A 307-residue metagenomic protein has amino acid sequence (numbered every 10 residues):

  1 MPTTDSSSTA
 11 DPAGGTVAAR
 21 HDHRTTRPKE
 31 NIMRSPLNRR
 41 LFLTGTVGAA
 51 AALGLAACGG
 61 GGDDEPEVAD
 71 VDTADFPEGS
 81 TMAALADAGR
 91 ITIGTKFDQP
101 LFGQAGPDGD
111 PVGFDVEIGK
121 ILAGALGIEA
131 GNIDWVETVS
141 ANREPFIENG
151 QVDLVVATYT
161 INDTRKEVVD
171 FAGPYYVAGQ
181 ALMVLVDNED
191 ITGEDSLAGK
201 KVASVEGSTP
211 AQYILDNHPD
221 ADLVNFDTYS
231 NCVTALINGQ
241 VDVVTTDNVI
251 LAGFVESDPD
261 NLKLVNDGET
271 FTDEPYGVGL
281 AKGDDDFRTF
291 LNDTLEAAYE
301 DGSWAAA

Functional and structural regions predicted by a protein language model:
I32-A49: N-terminal secretory signal peptides and thylakoid transit peptides that target proteins across membranes
L55-A57: C-terminal motif of bacterial Sec signal peptides marking the signal peptidase cleavage site
G59, V68-T73, V116, A125 (+3 more regions): Extended ligand-binding regions for polar small-molecule ligands
V71-V155: Extracytoplasmic small-molecule ligand-binding "clamshell" domains of the periplasmic binding protein/Venus flytrap
I133-P145, E189-D190, E206, V224-T234 (+2 more regions): Short helix-initiation/N-cap motifs at beta->coil->alpha
I133-S196: Acidic, polar ligand-binding/catalytic clefts
N142, T158-E167, L215, I237 (+1 more regions): A ligand-binding cleft/hinge motif common to bilobed small-molecule-binding domains
Y176-V184, A252-D293: Periplasmic-binding protein-like
